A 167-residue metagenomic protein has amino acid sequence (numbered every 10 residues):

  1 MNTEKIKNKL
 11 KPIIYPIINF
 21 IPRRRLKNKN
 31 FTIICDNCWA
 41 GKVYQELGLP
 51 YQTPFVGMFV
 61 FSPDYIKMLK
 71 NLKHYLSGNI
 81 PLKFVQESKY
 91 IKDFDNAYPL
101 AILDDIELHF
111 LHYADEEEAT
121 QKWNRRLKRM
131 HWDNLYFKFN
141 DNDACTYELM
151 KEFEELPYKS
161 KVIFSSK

Functional and structural regions predicted by a protein language model:
M1-K29: Membrane-proximal basic amphipathic "stem/tether" segments
F20-D141, C145-T146, K159-S160: Positively charged, amphipathic N-terminal segments that serve as targeting/anchoring signals
K151-Y158: Short, surface-exposed basic-aromatic patches at helix termini and helix-loop junctions that form
S160-K167: A generic structural motif
